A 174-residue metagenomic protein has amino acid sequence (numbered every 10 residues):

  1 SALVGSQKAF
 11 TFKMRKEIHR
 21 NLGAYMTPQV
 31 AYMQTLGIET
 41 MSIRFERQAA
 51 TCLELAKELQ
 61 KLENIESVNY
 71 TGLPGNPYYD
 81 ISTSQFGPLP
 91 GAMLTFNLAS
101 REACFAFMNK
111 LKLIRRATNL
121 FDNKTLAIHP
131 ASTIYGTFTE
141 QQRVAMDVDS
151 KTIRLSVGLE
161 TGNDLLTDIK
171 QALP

Functional and structural regions predicted by a protein language model:
A2-M93, N97-S132: Active-site C-terminal subdomain of aminotransferase-like
E102, A127-P174: PLP-dependent enzyme catalytic core of the Aspartate aminotransferase-like
